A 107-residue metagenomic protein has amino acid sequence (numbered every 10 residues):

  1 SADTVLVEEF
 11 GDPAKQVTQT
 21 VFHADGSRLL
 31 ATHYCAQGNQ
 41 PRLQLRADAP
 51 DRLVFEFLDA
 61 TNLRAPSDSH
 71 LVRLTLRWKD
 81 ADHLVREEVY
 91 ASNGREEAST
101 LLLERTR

Functional and structural regions predicted by a protein language model:
S1-R107: Hydrophobic small-molecule pocket/channel-lining residues, especially in calycin-type beta-barrels
